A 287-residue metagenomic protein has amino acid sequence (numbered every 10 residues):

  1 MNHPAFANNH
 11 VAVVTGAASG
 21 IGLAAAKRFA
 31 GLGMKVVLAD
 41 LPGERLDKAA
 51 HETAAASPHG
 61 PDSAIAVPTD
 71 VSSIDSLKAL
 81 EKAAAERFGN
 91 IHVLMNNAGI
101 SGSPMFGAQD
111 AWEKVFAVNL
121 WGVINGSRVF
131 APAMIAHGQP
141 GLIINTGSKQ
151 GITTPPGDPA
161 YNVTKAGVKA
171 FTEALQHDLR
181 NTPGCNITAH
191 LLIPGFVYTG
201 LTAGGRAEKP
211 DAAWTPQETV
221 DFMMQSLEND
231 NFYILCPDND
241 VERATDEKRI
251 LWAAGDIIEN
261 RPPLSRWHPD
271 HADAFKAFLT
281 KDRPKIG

Functional and structural regions predicted by a protein language model:
A18-G20: Conserved glycine-rich cofactor-binding loop
L32-A49: Conserved glycine-rich Rossmann-like NAD(P)H-binding loop of the short-chain dehydrogenase/reductase
G43-E44, V67-A79, Q109: The beta1-alpha1 cofactor-binding region of Rossmann-like NAD(H)/NADP(H)-dependent oxidoreductases
K78, G99-K114, A136, G157: Conserved mid-core segment of classical short-chain dehydrogenase/reductases
I100, A108-I124, I144, V168: Catalytic Tyr-X3-Lys loop
S127, T164: Active-site helix of classical SDR
S148: Residue(s) in the substrate-gating loop at a strand-loop-helix junction that position the organic substrate next
D178-R243: SDR active-site lid
